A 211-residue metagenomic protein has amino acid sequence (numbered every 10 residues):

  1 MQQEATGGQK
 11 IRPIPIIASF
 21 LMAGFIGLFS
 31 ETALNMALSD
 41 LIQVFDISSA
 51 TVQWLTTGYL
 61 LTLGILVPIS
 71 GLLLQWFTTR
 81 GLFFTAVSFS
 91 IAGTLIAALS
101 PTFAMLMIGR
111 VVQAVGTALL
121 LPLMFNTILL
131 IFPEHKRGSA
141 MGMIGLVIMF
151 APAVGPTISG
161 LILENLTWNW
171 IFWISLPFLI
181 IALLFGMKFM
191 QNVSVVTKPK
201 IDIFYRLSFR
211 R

Functional and structural regions predicted by a protein language model:
Q2-F189: Transmembrane-helix bundle of Major Facilitator Superfamily
E4-A5, I203, L207: A structural feature recognizing the 12-helix transmembrane core of secondary solute carriers
T56, V193-S194, L207: Short, well-ordered turn and helix-capping elements at secondary-structure junctions
A182, Y205-R211: Hydrophobic membrane-spanning alpha-helices of multi-pass integral membrane proteins
Q191-I203: Flexible cytoplasmic inter-helical loops of multi-pass small-molecule transporters
